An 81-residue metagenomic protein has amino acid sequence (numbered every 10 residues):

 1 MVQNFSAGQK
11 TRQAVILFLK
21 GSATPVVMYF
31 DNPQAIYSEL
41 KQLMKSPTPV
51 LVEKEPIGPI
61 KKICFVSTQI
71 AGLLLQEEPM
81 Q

Functional and structural regions predicted by a protein language model:
M1-Q81: Eukaryotic intrinsically disordered, low-complexity regulatory linkers and tails enriched in Ser/Thr/Pro
